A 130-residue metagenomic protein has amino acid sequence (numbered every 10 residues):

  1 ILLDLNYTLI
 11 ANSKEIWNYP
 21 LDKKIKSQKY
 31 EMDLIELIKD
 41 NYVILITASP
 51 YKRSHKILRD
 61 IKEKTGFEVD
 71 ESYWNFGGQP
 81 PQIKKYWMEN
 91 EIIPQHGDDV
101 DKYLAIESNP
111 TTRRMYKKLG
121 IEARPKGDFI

Functional and structural regions predicted by a protein language model:
I1-Q82: Alpha-helical substrate-recognition element adjacent to the catalytic core
E15-W17, Q95, K118: Single-residue recognition of alpha-helix boundary sites
I25-M32, M88, V100-L104: Glycine-rich, flexible loop segments associated with nucleotide phosphate handling
E36-D40, Q95-V100: Flexible, charged surface loops at secondary-structure boundaries
K56-T65, W87-I92, R114-I121: Short, aromatic/basic amphipathic alpha-helical patches
S72-D99: Donor nucleotide-activated moiety binding/catalytic core segment of transferases that use nucleotide-activated donors
V100-I130: Acidic, Mg2+-coordinating phosphoryl-transfer loop and its flanking beta/alpha structural elements, shared across
